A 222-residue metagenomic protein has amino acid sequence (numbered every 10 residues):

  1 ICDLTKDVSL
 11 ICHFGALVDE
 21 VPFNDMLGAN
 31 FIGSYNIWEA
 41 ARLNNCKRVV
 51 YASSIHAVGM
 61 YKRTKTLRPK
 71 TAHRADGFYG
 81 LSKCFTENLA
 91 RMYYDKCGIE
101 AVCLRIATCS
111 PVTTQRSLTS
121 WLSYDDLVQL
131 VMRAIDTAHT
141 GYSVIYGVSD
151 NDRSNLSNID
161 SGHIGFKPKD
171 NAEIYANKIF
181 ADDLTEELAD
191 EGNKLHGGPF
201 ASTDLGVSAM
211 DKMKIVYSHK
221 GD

Functional and structural regions predicted by a protein language model:
I1-A29: NAD(P)H-binding glycine-rich loop region in Rossmannoid oxidoreductase-like domains and their noncatalytic homologs
L10, D25-N36, N44, H73 (+2 more regions): Glycine-rich NAD(P)-binding loop of the Rossmann-fold in SDR/ketoreductase-type enzymes
I11-G15, V49-I55, L104-I106: SDR active-site strand-loop-helix element
G28, K62-A101: Catalytic helix-loop patch of NAD(P)-dependent Rossmann-fold dehydrogenases
N36-D76: Conserved Rossmann-fold NAD(P)-dependent oxidoreductase catalytic core, especially the SDR/UDP-sugar
D95, R105-P111, W121-S143, D150: Alpha-helical substrate-binding/gating segment
R116, T140-S149, S157-I159: A recurrent short beta-strand within the Rossmann-like NAD(P)-dependent oxidoreductase core
D150-K167, I179-Y217: Conserved C-terminal active-site "lid" loop/helix of NAD(P)H-dependent oxidoreductases that clamps the redox cofactor
